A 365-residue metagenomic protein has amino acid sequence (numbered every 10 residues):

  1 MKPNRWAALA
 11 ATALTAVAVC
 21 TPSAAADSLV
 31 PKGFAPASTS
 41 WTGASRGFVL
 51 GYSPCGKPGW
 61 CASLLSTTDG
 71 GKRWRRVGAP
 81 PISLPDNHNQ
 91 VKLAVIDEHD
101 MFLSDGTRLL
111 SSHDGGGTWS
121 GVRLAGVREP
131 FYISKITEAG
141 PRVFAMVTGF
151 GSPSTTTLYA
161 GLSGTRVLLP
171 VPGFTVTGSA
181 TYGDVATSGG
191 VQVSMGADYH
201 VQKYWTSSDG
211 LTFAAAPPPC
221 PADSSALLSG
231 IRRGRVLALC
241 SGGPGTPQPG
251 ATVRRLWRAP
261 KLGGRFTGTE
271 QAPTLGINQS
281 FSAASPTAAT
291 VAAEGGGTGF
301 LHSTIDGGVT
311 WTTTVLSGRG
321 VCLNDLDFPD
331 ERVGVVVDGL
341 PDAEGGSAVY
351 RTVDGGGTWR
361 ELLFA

Functional and structural regions predicted by a protein language model:
K2-A26: Secretory targeting and sorting signals
V30-C55, G59-W60: Beta-strand-rich domains and repeat architectures in extracellular enzymes and scaffolds, especially beta-propellers
F34-T39, P85-L93, E129-T137, T175-A186 (+3 more regions): Repeated scaffold domains used in trafficking and secretory/extracellular systems, primarily beta-propellers
A44-V49, E98-F102, P141-A145, G189-V193 (+3 more regions): Entry beta-strands of beta-propeller and related beta-repeat scaffolds
S53-P58, G149-P153, A197-H200, G242-Q248 (+2 more regions): Short glycine/acidic-enriched loop and turn motifs that connect beta-strands
L65-G78, L110-A125, T157-V171, W205-P217 (+3 more regions): Asp-box/BNR beta-propeller loop motif
V143-C220: Solenoidal tandem-repeat scaffolds enriched in leucines and small polar residues
V333-V337, E344-A365: Blade-level signature of beta-propeller repeat domains, shared across WD40, Kelch, NHL, RCC1 and BNR/Asp-box propellers
